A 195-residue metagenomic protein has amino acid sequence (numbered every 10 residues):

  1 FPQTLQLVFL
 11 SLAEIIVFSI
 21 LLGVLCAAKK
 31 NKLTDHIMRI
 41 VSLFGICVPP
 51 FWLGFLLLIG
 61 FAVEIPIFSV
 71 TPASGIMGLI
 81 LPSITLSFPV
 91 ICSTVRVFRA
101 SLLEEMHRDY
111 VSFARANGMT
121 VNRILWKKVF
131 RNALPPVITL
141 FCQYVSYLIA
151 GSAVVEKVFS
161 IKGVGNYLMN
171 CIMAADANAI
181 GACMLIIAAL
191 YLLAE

Functional and structural regions predicted by a protein language model:
F1-T34, P50, A73-E195: Alpha-helical transmembrane segments of integral membrane proteins, especially multi-pass inner/plasma-membrane
I40-S69, T85-P89, R96: Membrane-water interface segments at the C-terminal ends of transmembrane alpha-helices in multi-pass inner-membrane
